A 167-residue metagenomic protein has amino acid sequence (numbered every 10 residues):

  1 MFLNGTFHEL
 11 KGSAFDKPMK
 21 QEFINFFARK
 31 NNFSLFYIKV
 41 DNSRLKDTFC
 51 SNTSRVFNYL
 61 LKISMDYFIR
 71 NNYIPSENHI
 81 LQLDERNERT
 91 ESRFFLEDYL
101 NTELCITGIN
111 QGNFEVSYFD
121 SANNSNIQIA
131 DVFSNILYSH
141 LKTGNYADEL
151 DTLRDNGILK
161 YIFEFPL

Functional and structural regions predicted by a protein language model:
M1-L167: Phosphate-ester processing/binding pockets and catalytic centers
